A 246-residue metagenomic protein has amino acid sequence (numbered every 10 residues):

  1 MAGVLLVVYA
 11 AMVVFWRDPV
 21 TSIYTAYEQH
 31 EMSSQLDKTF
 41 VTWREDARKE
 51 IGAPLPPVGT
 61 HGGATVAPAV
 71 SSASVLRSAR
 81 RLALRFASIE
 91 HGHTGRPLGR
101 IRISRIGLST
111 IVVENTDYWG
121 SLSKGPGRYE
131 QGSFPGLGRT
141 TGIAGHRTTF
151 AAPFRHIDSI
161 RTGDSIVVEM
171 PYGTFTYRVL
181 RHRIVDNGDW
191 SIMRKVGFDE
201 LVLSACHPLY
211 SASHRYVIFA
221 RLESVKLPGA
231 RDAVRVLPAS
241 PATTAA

Functional and structural regions predicted by a protein language model:
G3-A246: Solvent-exposed, non-transmembrane regions of membrane-associated and secreted proteins
